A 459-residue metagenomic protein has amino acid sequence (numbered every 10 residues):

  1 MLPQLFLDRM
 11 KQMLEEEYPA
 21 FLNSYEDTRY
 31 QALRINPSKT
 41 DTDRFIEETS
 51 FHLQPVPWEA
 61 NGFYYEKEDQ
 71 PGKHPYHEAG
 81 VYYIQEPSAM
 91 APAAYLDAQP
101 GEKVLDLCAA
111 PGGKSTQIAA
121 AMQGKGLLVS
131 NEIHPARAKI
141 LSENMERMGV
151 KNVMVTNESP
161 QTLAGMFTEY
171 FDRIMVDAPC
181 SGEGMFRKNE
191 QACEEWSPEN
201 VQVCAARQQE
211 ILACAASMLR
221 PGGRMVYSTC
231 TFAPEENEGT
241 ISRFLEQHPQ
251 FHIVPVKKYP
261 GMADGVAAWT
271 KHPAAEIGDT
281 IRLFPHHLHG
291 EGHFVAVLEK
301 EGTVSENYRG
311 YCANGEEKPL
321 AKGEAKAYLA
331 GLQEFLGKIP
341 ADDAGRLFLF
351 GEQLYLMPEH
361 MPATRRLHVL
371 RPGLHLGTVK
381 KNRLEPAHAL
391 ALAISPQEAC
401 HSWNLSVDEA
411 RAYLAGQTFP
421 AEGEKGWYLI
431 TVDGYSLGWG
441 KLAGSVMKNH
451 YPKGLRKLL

Functional and structural regions predicted by a protein language model:
M1-M13, E17-E48, E291-F294, E301-L459: Polybasic, low-complexity RNA-engagement segments
R34-M90: Conserved AdoMet
G101-A110: Conserved class I S-adenosyl-L-methionine
P111-G124: Conserved SAM-binding loop of SAM-dependent methyltransferases across substrates and taxa, primarily the Class I
Q123, L219-P221: Helix-to-beta-strand junctions that scaffold the AdoMet/dcAdoMet cofactor pocket in Class I SAM-dependent enzymes
N131-E169: S-adenosyl-L-methionine
A136, D172-A213, C230-N237, P260 (+1 more regions): Mobile active-site "lid"/loop adjacent to the S-adenosyl-L-methionine
F171, R224-Y227, F232-Y355: Class I S-adenosyl-L-methionine
